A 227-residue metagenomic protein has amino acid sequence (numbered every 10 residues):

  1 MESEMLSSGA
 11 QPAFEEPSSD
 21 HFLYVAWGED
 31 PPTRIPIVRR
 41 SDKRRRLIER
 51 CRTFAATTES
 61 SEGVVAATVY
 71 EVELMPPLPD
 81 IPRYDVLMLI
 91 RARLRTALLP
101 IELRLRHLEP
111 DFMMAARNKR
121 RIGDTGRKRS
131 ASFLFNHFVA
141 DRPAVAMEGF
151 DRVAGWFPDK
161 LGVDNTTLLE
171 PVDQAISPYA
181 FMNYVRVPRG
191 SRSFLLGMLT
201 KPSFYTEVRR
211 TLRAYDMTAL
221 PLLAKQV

Functional and structural regions predicted by a protein language model:
M1-L87, P110-V227: Short S/T/G/P-rich N-terminal loop/turn motif that feeds into the first structured element of a domain
P82-L108: Internal, hydrophobic cores of structured domains that mediate oligomerization or house catalytic pockets within large
